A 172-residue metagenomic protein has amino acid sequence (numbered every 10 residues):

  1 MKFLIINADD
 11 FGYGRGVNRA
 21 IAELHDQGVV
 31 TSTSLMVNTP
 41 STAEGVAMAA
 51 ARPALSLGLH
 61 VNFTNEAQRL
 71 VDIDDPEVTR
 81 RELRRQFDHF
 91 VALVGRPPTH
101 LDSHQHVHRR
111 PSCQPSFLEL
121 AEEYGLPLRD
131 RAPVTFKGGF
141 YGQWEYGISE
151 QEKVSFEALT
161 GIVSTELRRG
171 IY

Functional and structural regions predicted by a protein language model:
M1-R15: Boundary/entry segment of secreted carbohydrate-active catalytic domains
F3-I5, V30-S34, A54-H60, P98-D102 (+2 more regions): Structural preference for beta-strand elements that scaffold enzyme active sites
D9, S34-V71: A metal-dependent hydrolase metal-coordination microenvironment
R15-S41: A short alpha/beta connector and helix-capping loop motif
R19, E23, E44-A47, R85 (+3 more regions): Alpha-helical scaffolding segments of alpha/beta enzyme cores, especially the outer helices of TIM-barrel or partial
I21-Q27, T42-G58, D88-V94, T165-R168: Acidic (Asp/Glu)-rich catalytic clusters
A67-H89: Glycine/small-residue-rich loop that forms an oxyanion/phosphate-binding "nest" at active or ligand-binding sites
V91-T160, L167: Catalytic domains of cell-wall/extracellular-matrix polysaccharide-remodeling enzymes, centered on de-N-acetylation
